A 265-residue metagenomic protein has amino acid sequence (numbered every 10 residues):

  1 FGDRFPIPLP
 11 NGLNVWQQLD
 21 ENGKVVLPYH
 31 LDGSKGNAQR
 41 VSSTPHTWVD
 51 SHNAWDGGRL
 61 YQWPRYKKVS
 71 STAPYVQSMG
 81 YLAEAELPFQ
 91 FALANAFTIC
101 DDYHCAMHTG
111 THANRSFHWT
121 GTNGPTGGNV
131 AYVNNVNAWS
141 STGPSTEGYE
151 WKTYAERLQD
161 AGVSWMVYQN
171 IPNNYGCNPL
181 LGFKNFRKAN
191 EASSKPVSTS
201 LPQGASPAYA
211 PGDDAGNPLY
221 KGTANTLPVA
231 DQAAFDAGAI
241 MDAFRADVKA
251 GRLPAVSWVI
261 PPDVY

Functional and structural regions predicted by a protein language model:
F1-Y265: N-terminal pro-sequences and low-complexity stem/linker regions of secreted or lumenal proteins
